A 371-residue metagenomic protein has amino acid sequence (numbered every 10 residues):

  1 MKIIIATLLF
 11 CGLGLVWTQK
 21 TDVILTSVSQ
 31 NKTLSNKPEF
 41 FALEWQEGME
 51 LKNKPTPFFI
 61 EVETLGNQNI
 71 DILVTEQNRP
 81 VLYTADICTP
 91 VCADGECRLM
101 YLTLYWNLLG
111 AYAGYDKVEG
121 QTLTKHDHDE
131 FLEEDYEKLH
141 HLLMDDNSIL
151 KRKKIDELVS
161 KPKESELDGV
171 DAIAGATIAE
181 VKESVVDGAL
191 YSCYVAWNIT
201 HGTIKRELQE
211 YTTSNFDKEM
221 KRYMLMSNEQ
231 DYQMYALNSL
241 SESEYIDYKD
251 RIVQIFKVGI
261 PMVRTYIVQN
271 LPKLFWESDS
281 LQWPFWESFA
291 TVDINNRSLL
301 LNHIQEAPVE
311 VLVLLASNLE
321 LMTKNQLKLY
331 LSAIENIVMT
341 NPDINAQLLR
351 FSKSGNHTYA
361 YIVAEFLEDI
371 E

Functional and structural regions predicted by a protein language model:
M1-Q30: Bacterial Sec-dependent N-terminal signal peptides
K20-I246, D250, Q254-T265, L274-S278 (+1 more regions): Extended repeat-based scaffolds of very large eukaryotic assembly and lipid-transport proteins
L132, D293, P308-V311, T323 (+1 more regions): Ser/Thr-centered flexible coil motifs
L143-L150, P162, Q326, V338-N341 (+2 more regions): Short, flexible helical or helix-coil boundary motifs
Y232-Q233, R264-T265, N296-L301, L312 (+3 more regions): Residue-level detector of extended alpha-helical repeat arrays and alpha-solenoid scaffolds
S239-S243, N270-S278, H303-V311, N336-T340 (+1 more regions): Residue-level signature of the C-terminal ends
Q282-S288, V313-E320, I344-F351: Alpha-helical repeat scaffolds
N345-E371: Eukaryotic acidic, Ser/Thr-rich intrinsically disordered low-complexity regions
